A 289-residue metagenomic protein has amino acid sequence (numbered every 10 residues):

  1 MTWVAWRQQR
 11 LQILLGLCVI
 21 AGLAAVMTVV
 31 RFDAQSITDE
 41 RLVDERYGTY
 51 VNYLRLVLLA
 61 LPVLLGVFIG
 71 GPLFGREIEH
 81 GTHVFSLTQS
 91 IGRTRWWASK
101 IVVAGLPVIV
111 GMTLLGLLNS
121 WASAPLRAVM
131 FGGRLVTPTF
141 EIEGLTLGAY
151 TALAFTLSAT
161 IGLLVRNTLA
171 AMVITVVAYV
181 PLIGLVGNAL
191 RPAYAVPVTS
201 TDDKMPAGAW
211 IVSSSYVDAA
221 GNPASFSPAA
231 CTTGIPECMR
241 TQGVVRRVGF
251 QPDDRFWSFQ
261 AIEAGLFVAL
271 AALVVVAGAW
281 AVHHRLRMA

Functional and structural regions predicted by a protein language model:
M1-A21: Aromatic- and glycine-rich beta-strand/loop motifs that create alpha-glucan
M1-A5, G92-R95, P252-D253: Cytosolic juxtamembrane amphipathic/interface segments immediately preceding and feeding into a transmembrane helix
A21-V29, L42-G48, N52-L58, V102-T168 (+1 more regions): Secretory targeting signals
V30-T49, F131-L135, V180-A281, R285-A289: Terminal transmembrane helical anchor/hairpin motif
N52-T82: Long, hydrophobic alpha-helical segments
G66-G70, L157, V274, G278: Hydrophobic/aromatic residues in alpha-helical transmembrane segments
L73-L106, V282: Helix-loop-helix units of permease transmembrane domains in multi-pass membrane transporters, especially ABC
A170-L182: Central hydrophobic cores of alpha-helical transmembrane segments in multi-pass integral membrane proteins
